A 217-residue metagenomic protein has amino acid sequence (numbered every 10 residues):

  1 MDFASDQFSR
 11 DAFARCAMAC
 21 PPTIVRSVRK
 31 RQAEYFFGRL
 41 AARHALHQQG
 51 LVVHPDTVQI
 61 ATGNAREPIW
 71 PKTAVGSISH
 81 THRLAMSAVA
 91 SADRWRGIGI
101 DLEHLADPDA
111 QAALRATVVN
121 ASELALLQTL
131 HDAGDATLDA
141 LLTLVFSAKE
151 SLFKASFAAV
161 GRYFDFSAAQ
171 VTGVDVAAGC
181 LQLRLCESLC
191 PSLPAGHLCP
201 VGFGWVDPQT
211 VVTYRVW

Functional and structural regions predicted by a protein language model:
M1-W217: Core catalytic alpha/beta fold that binds nucleotide/phospho-ligands
